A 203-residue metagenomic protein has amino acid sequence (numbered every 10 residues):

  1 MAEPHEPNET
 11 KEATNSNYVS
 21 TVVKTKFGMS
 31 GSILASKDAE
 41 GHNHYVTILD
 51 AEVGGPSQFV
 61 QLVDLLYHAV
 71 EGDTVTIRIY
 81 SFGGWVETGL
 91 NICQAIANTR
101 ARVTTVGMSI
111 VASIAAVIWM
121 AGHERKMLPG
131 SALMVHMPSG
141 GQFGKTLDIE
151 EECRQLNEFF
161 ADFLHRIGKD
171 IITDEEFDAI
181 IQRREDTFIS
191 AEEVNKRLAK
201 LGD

Functional and structural regions predicted by a protein language model:
M1-D203: N-terminal organellar transit peptides
